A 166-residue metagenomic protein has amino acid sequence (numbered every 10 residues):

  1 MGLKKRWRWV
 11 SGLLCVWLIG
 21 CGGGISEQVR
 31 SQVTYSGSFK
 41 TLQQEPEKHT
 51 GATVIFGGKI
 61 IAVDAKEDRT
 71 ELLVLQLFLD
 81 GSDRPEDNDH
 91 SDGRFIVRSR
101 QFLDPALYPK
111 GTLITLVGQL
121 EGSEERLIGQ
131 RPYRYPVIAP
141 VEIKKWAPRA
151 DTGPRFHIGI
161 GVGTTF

Functional and structural regions predicted by a protein language model:
M1-C21: Sec-dependent bacterial lipoprotein signal peptides
C21-F166: OB-fold and OB-like single-stranded nucleic-acid-recognition modules and their adjacent interaction interfaces
